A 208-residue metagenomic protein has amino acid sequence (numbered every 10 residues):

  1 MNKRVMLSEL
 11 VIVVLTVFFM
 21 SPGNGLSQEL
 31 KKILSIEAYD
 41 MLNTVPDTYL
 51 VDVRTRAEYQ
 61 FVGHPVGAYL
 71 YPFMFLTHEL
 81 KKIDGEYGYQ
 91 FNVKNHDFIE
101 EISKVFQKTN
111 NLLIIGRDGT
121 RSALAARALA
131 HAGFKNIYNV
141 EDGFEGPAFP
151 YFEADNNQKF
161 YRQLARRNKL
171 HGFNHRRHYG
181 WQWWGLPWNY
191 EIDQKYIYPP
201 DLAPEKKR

Functional and structural regions predicted by a protein language model:
M1-V11: Bacterial N-terminal signal peptides that target proteins for export
E9-S21: Bacterial N-terminal signal peptides
S21-T44, Q60-N111, S122-R208: Rhodanese-like catalytic fold shared by cysteine-dependent sulfurtransferases and DSP/PTP-type phosphatases
Y49-R54, Y71: Short hydrophobic beta-strand that contains or immediately precedes a catalytic carboxylate
I115: Short, surface-exposed ligand- or partner-binding patches at beta-edge/loop junctions that are enriched in aromatics
G119: Conserved G/P- and acidic residue-centered "switch" motifs that form tight phosphate/ATP-binding loops in soluble
